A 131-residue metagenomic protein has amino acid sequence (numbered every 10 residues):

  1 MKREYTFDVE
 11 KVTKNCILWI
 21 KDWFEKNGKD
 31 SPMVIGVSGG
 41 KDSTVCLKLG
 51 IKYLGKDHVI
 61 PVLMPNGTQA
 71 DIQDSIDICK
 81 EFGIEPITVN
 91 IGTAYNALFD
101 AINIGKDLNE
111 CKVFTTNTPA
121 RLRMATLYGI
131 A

Functional and structural regions predicted by a protein language model:
M1-A131: ATP-dependent adenylation/nucleotidyltransferase module used to activate substrates
